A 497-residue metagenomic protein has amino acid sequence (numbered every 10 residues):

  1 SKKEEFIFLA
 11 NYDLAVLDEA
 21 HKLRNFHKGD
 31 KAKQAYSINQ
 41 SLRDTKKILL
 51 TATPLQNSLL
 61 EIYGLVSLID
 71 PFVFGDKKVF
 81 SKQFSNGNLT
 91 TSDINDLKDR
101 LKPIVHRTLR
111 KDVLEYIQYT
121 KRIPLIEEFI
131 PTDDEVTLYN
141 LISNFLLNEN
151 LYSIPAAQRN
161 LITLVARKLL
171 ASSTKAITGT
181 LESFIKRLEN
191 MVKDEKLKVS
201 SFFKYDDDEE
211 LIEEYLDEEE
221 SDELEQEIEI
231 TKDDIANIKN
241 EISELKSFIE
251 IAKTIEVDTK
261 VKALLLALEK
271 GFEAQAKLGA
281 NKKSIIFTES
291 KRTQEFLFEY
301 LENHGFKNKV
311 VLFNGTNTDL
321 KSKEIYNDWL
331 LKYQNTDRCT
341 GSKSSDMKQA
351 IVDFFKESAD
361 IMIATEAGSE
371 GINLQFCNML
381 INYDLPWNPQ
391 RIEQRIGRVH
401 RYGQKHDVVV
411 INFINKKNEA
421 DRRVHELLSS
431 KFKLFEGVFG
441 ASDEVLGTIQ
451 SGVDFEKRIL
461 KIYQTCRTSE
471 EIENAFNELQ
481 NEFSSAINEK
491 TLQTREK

Functional and structural regions predicted by a protein language model:
S1-A15, K22, H27-T45, S67-S201 (+1 more regions): Inter-lobe coupling linker of SF2 helicases/translocases
K3, S58, V352, I363-C377 (+1 more regions): SF2 helicase motor core recognition
D18-E19, Y383: Walker B catalytic acidic pair
H21-A35, S58-L59, A367, N373-Q375: Conserved ATPase-coupling elements of RecA-like P-loop NTPase cores
T45-Q56: Conserved helicase ATPase motor motifs in RecA-like P-loop NTPase domains
E61-G64, N373-D384, V409-N412: A short beta-strand element within the Helicase C-terminal
Y119-P131, I177-S358: Conserved Helicase C-terminal RecA-like lobe
V399-L427: Conserved segment of the helicase C-terminal RecA-like domain
